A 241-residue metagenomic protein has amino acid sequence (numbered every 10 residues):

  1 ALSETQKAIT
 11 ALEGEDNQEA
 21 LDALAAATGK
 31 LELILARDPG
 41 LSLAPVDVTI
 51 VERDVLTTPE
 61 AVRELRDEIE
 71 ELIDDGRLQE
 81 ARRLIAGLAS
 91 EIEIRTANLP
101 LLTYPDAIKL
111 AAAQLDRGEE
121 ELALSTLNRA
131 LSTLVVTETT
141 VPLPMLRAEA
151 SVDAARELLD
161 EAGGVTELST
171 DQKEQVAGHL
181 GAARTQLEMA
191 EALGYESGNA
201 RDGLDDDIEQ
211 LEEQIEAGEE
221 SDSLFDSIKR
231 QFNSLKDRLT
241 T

Functional and structural regions predicted by a protein language model:
A1-G76, L84: N-terminal Sec/ER secretory leader and immediately downstream segment of secreted/extracellular precursors
Q6, Q18, Q79, Q114 (+5 more regions): Residue-identity detector for glutamine
A11, K30, L158, Q186 (+3 more regions): Amphipathic, soluble alpha-helical interaction motifs
G14, L21, L33, G40 (+5 more regions): Heptad-repeat coiled-coil alpha-helices
L24, T28, G40-L43, D47 (+5 more regions): Generic preference for flexible, low-structure residues
V51-D205: Extended amphipathic alpha-helical interaction segments
G194-T241: A cross-kingdom marker for long, charged
